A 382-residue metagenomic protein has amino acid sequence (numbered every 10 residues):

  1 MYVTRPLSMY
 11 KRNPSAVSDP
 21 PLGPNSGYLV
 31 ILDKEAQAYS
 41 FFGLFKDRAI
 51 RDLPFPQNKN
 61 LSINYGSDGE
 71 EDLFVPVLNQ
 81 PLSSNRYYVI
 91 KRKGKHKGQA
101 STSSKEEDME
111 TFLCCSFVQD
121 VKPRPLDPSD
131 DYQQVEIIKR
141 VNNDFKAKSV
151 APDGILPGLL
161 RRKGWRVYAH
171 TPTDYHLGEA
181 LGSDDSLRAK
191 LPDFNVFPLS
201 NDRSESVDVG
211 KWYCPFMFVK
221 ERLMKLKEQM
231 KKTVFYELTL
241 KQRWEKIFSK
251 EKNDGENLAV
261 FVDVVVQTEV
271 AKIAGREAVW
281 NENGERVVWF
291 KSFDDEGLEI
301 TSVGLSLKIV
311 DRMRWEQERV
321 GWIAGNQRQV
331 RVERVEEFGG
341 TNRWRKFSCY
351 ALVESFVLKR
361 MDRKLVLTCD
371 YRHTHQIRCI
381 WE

Functional and structural regions predicted by a protein language model:
Y2-M217: Lectin-like carbohydrate-binding module/patch detector with strong preference for beta-trefoil
V196-E382: Membrane-permeabilization and membrane-interfacing ectodomains
